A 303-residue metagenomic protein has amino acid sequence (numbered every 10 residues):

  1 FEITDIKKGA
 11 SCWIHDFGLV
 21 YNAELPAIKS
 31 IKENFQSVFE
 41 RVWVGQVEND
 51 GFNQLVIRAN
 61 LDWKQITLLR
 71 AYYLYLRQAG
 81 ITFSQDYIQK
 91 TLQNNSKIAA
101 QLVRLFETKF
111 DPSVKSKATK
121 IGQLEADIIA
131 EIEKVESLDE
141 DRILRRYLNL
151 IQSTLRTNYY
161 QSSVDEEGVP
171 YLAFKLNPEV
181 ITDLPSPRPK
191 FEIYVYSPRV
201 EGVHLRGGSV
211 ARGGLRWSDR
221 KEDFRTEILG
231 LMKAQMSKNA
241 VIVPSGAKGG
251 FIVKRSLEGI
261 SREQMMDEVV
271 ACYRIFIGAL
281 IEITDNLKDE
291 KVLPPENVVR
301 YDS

Functional and structural regions predicted by a protein language model:
F1-S303: Extended, well-ordered protein cores
